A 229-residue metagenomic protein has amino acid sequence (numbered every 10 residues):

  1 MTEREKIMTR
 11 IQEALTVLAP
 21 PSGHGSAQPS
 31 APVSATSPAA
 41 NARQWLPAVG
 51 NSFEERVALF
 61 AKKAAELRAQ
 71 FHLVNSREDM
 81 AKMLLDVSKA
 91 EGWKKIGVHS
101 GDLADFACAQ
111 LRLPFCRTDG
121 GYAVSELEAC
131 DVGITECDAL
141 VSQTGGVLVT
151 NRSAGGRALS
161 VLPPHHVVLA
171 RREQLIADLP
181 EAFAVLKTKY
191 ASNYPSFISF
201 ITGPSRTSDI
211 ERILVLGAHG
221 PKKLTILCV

Functional and structural regions predicted by a protein language model:
M1-V229: The feature marks the mature, well-folded catalytic cores of soluble enzymes
